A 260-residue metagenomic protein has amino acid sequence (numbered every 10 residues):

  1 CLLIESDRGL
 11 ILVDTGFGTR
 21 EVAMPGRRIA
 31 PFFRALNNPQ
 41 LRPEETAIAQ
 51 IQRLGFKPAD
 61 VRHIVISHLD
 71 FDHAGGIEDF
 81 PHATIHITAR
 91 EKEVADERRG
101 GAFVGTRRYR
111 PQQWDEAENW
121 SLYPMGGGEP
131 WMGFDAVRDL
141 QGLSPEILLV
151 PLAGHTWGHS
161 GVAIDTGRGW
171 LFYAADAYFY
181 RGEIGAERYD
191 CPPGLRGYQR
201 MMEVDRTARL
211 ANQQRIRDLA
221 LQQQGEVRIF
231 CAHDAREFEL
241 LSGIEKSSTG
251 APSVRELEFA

Functional and structural regions predicted by a protein language model:
C1-P25, F56-A59, D79-H82, L122-G185: Catalytic core of the metallo-beta-lactamase
G9-H63: Pre-active-site segment of Zn-dependent metallo-hydrolases
V13, S67, I87-T88, Y173-D176 (+1 more regions): Active-site flanking residues adjacent to catalytic metal/cofactor-binding acidic residues
T19, R34-A49, R168-A260: Cap/insert and terminal regions of metallo-dependent hydrolase folds
N37-F56, D60, A89-P151, R196 (+2 more regions): Metallo-beta-lactamase
V61-D72: Metallo-beta-lactamase
E78-P81, Q113-D115: Short, conserved loop/helix-junction motifs that constitute active-site signature segments in enzyme catalytic cores
